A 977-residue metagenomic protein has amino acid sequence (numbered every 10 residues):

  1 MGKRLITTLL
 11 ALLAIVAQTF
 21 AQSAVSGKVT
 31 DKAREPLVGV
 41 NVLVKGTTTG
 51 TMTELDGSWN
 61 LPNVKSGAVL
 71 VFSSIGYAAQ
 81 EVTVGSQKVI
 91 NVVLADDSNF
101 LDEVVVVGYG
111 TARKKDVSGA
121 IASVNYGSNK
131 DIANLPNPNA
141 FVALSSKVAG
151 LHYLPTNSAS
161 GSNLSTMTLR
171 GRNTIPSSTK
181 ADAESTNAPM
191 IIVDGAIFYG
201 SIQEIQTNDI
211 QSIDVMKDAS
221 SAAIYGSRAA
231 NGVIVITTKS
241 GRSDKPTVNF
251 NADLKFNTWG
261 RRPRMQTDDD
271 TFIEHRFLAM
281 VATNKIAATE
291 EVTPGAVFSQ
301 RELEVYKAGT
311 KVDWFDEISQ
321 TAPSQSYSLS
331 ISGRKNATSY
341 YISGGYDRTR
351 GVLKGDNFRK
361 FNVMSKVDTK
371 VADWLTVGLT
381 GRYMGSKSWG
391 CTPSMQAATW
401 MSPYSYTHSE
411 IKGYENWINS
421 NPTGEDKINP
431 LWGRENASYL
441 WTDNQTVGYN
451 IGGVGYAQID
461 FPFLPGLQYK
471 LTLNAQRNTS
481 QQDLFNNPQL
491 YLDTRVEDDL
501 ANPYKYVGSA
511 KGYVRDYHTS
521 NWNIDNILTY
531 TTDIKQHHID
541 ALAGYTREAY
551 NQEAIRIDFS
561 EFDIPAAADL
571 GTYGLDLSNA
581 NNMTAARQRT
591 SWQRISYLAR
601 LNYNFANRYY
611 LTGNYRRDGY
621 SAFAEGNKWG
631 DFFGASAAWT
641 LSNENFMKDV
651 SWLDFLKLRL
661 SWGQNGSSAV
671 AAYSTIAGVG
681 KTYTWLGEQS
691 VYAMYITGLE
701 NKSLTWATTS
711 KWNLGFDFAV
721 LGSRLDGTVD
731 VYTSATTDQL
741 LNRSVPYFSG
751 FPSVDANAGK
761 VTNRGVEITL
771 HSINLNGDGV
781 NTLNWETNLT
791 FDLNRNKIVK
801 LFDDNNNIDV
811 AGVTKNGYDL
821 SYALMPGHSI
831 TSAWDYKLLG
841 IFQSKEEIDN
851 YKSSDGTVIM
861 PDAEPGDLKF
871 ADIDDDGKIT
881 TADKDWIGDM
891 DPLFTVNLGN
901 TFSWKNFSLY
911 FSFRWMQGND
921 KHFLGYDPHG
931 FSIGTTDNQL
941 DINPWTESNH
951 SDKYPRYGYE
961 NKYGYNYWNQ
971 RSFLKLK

Functional and structural regions predicted by a protein language model:
M1-M364, T369, T376-G378, C391 (+7 more regions): Short, small/polar-rich motifs associated with maturation and membrane association, primarily at protein termini
K32-R34, D460, A719: Short solvent-exposed strand-capping/beta-turn motif centered on an Asx-Ser/Thr pair
S66, D460, L775-G777: Short, surface-exposed loop/turn segments at beta-strand-coil junctions that are enriched for proline with nearby
S123, N137-V142, S146, R172 (+21 more regions): Outer/extracellular conduits and scaffolds centered on Gram-negative outer-membrane beta-barrels
T168-R170, I175, N421-G433, W441 (+3 more regions): Localized chelating/binding microdomains that coordinate divalent metal ions or stabilize phosphate-bearing
E184, S388-M401, L801-N805: Low-complexity intrinsically disordered tracts that form flexible linkers/tails across taxa
T271-G309, A397-G433, P488-G508, E553-T584 (+7 more regions): Surface-exposed loop/turn segments flanking beta-strands in extracellular/periplasmic regions
S328-L329, A337-G344, W374-G390, T407 (+2 more regions): Outer-membrane beta-barrel domain signature, strongest for Gram-negative TonB-dependent receptors and also present
